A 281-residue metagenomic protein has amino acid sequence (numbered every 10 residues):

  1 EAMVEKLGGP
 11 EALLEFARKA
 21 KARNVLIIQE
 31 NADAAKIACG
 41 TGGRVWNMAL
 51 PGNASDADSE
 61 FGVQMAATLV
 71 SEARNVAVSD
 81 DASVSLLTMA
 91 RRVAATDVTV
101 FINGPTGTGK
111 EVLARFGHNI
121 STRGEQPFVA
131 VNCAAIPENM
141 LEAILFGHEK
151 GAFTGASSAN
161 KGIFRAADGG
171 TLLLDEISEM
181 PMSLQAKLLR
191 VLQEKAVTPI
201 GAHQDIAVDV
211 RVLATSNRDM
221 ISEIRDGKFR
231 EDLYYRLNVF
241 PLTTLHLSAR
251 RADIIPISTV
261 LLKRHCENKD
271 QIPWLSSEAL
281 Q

Functional and structural regions predicted by a protein language model:
E1-V70: N-terminal accessory segments that target, anchor, or regulate ATP-driven/P-loop NTPase machines and associated
K19, R92-V93, I120-G124, E138 (+4 more regions): Conserved catalytic network of the ASCE P-loop NTPase/AAA+ motor domain
Q64-L87, N139: Dynamic helix-loop-helix/coil hinge segments at AAA+ ATPase domain boundaries and subdomain interfaces
N75, M89-S157, F164-P181, H246-R251: Conserved post-Walker A coupling segment in P-loop NTPases
A90, G117, S121, M140 (+6 more regions): Hydrophobic aliphatic residues
G124, G201-R211, D219-Q281: Nucleotide-binding/hydrolysis machinery
E138-A143, R165-E194, V210-A214, M220-D232 (+1 more regions): Conserved AAA+/SF3 P-loop NTPase catalytic/coupling segment centered on the Walker-B
A156-A159, A186-I206, T215: Substrate-gripping "pore-loop 1 plus following alpha2 helix"
